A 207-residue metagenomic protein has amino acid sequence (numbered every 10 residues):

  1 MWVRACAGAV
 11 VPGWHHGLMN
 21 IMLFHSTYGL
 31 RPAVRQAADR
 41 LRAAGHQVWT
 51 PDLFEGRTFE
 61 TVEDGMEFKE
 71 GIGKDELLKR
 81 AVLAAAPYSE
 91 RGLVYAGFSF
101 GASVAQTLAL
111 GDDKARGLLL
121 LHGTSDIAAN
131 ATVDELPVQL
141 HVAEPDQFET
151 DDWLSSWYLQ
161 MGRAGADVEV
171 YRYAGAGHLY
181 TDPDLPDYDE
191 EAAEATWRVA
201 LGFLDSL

Functional and structural regions predicted by a protein language model:
W14-E90, Y180-T181: Serine-hydrolase catalytic machinery in alpha/beta-hydrolase-like enzymes
Y88-F98: Alpha/beta-hydrolase fold nucleophile elbow
G97-G101, A105: Gly/Ala-rich beta-loop-alpha elbow adjacent to hydrolase catalytic centers
K114-T124: A conserved short beta-strand
V133-V138, A166-D167: Short, proline-enriched alpha-helix->beta-strand connector loops that line the catalytic pocket of alpha/beta-hydrolase
L140-V142: Short beta-strand/loop motif that positions the catalytic acidic residue of the alpha/beta-hydrolase fold
P145-T150: Acidic catalytic loop of the alpha/beta-hydrolase fold
A164-L207: C-terminal catalytic histidine-bearing segment of alpha/beta-hydrolase fold enzymes
